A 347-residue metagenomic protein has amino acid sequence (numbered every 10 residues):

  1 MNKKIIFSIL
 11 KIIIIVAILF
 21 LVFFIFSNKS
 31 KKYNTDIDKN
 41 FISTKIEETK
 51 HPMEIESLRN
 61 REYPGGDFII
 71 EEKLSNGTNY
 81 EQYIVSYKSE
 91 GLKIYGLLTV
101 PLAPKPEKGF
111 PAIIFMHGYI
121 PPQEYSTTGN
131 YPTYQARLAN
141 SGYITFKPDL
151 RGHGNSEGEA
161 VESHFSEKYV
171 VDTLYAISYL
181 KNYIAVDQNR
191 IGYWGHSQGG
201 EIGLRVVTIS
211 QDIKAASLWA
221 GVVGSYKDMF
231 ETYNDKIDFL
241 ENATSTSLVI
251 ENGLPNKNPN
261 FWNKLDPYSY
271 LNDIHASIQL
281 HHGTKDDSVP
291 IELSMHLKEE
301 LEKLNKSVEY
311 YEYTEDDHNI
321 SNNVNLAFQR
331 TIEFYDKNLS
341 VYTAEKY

Functional and structural regions predicted by a protein language model:
N2-Y80: N-terminal targeting or regulatory segments adjacent to alpha/beta-hydrolase or S9 domains
R61-E107: N-terminal cap/lid segment of alpha/beta-hydrolase-fold proteins
K108-G118: Short beta-strand element of the alpha/beta-hydrolase
T127-K147: Short amphipathic alpha-helix adjacent to the substrate-entry channel of hydrolases
S163-I184: Alpha/beta-hydrolase active-site loop
L204-P255: Hydrolase active-site cap/lid region
I274, L280-H282, D286: Short beta-strand/loop motif that positions the catalytic acidic residue of the alpha/beta-hydrolase fold
M295-K298, E302-Y347: C-terminal catalytic histidine-bearing segment of alpha/beta-hydrolase fold enzymes
